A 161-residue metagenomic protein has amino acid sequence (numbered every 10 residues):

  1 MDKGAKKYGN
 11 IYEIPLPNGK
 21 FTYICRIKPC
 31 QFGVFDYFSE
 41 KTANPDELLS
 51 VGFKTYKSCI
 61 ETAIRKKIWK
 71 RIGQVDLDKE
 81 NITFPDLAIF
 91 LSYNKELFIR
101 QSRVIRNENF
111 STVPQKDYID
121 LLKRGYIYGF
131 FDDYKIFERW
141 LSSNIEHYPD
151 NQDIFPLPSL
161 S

Functional and structural regions predicted by a protein language model:
M1-F32, P45: Short N-terminal edge-element motif at the start of the domain
G33-C59: Short solvent-exposed strand/turn elements
K57-S161: Beta-strand-rich cores of mature extracytoplasmic or soluble domains
